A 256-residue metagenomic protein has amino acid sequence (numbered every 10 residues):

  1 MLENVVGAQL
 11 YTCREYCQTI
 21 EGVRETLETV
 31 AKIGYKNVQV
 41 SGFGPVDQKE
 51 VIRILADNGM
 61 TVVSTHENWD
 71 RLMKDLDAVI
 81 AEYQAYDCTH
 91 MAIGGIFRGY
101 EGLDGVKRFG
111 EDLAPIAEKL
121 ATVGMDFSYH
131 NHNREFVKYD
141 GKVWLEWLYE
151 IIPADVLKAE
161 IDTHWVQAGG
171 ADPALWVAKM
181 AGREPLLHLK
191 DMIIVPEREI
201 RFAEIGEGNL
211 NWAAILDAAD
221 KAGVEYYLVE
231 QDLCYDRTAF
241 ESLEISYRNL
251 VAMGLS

Functional and structural regions predicted by a protein language model:
M1-H90, K158, G182, V251 (+1 more regions): N-terminal pre-domain/capping segments
A8-T12, V40-G42, S64-W69, I93-I96 (+4 more regions): A cross-domain feature marking catalytic cores of carbohydrate-active enzymes and several ubiquitous metabolic/repair
E15-I20, N37-E50, E67-L76, R98-K107 (+5 more regions): Acidic-and-aromatic substrate-binding clefts and catalytic sites of carbohydrate-active enzymes
V38, T122-N209, L216: Acidic/histidine-rich catalytic cores of soluble enzymes
V51-E67, I116-L120, E146-A154, W212: Alpha-helix-loop-beta-strand connector modules within alpha/beta enzyme cores
A56, T61-S64, K142-I151, T238-G254: Short, electropositive alpha-helical surface patch
D75-R108, D112: Glycine/small-residue-rich loop that forms an oxyanion/phosphate-binding "nest" at active or ligand-binding sites
G208-L216, A222-E230: H/E-rich (His + Asp/Glu) clusters that bind or coordinate divalent metals
